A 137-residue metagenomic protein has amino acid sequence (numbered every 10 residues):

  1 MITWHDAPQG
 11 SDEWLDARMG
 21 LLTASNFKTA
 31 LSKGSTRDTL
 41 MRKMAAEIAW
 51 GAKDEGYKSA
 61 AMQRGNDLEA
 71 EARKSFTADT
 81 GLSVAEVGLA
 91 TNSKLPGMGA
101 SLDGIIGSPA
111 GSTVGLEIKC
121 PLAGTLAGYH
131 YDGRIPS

Functional and structural regions predicted by a protein language model:
M1-D67: Charged, glycine-rich intrinsically disordered N-terminal tails and low-complexity linkers that flank
E55, A60-Q63, D67-S137: Mg2+/Mn2+-dependent nuclease catalytic core
